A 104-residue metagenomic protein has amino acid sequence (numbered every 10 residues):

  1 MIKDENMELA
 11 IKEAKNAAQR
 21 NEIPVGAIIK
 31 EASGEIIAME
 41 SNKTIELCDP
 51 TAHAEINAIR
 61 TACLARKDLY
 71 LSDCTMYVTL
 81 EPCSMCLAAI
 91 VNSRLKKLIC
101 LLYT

Functional and structural regions predicted by a protein language model:
I2-R20: Short, basic/aromatic recognition patches
V25-K30: Short beta-strand scaffold segments in enzyme catalytic cores
I37-T44: Short beta->alpha transition motifs characteristic of CBS
E46-I56: A short, polar/charged loop-to-alpha-helix boundary motif
D68-L80: Immediate flanking context of iron-sulfur cluster ligation sites
V78-S93: Local cysteine-cluster metal-coordination motifs and their immediate loop/turn environment, predominantly Fe-S cluster
Y103-T104: Conserved small/polar residues in nucleotide/adenosyl-binding loops
